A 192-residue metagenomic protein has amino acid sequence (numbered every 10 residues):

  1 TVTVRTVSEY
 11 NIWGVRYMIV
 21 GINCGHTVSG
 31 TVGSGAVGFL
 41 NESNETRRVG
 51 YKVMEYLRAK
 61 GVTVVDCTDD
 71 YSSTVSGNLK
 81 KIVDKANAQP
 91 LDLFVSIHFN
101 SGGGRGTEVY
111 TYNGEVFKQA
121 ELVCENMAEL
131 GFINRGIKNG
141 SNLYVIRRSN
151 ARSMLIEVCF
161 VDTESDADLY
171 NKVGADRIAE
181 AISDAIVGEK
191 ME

Functional and structural regions predicted by a protein language model:
T1-Y17: Short, Lys/Arg-enriched N-terminal segments with co-localized hydrophobic residues within the first ~10-30 amino acids
R5-T6, M18, R152, A179: A subset of signal/propeptide-processing and intrinsically disordered low-complexity segments in secreted/extracellular
I12-W13, G25, T68: Intrinsic disorder/low-complexity detector
G14-V15, T27, I146: A generic signature of intrinsically disordered, low-complexity regions enriched in glycine/proline and charged/polar
M18-F39: Short glycine-rich His-centered loop
G30, L40-E192: Active-site-proximal helix/loop segments of hydrolytic enzymes
